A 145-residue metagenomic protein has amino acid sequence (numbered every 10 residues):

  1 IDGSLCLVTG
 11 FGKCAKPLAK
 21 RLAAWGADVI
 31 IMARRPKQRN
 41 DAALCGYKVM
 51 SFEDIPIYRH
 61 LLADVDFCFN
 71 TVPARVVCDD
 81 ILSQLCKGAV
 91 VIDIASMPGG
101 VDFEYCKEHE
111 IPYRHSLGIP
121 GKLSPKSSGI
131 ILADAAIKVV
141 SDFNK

Functional and structural regions predicted by a protein language model:
I1-D2, L62: Short, flexible coil/linker segments at domain boundaries that flank nucleotide/cofactor-interacting
D2-A23: Glycine-rich adenosine-cofactor-binding loop
G3, G100-K145: Adenosine-phosphate binding glycine-rich loop
G10, I30, T71-R75: A general structural motif
G12, R34-P36, A95-M97: Residues in the short beta-alpha loop(s) of Rossmann-like NAD(P)-binding domains
C14-L18, R39-A42, G99: Short glycine/serine/threonine-rich phosphate/pyrophosphate-binding segments that cradle anionic phosphate groups
A24-C45: NAD(P)-binding Rossmann-fold cofactor-contacting core
A43-P120: Rossmann-like adenosine-cofactor binding region
